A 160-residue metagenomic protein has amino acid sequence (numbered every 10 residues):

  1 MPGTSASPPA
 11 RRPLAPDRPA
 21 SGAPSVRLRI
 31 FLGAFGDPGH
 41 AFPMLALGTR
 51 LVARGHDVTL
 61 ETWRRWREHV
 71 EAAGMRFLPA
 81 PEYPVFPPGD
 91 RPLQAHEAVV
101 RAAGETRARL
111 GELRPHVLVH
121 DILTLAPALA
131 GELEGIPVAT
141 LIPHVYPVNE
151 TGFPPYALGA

Functional and structural regions predicted by a protein language model:
M1-A23: Compositionally biased, low-complexity flexible segments
R27-F31: Residues that mark the start of a beta-strand
L32-L45: A short, glycine/small-residue-rich beta-strand->loop->alpha-helix junction that serves as a flexible
L47-H56, H69: A short, Lys/Arg-enriched amphipathic alpha-helix followed by its capping loop at the start of a domain
R54, A73, E134: Conserved dinucleotide-binding and phosphotransfer motif residues
D57-T59, P137: Residues at the starts of beta-strands that form the adenosine-phosphate
T59-A95: Conserved nucleotide-sugar phosphate-binding/catalytic loop shared by glycosyltransferases and other
H96-A160: Conserved nucleotide-sugar donor-interacting segment of glycosyltransferase catalytic cores, predominantly GT-B
